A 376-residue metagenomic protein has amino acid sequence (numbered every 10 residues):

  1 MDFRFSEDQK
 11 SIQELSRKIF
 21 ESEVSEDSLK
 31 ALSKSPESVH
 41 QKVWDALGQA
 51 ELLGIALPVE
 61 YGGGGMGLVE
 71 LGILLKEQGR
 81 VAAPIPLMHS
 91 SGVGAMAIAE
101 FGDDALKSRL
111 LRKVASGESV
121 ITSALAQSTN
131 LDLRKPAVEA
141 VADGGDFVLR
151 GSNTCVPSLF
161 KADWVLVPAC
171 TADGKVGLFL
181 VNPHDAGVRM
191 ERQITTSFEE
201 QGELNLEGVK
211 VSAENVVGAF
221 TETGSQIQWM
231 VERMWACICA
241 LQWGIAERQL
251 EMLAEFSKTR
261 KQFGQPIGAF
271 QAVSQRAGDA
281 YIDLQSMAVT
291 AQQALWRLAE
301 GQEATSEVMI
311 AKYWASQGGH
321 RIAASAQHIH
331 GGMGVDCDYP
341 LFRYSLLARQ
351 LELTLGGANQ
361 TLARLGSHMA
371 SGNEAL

Functional and structural regions predicted by a protein language model:
D2, Q13-R17, S28, V69 (+3 more regions): Glycine-rich phosphate/cofactor-binding loops in nucleotide/flavin-utilizing enzymes
D2-D8, I12, L52, R80 (+2 more regions): Glycine-rich beta->alpha junctions and the first turn(s) of the following alpha-helix
S28-S35, A254, K258-Q265, Y281-W314 (+2 more regions): C-terminal helix-coil-helix/basic helical segment that borders enzyme active sites and/or dimer interfaces and provides
G48-S108, R112-S116, P157-W164: Internal helix-loop-helix
G65-L75, D132-P136, N205, K210-V211 (+1 more regions): Structural signature of FAD isoalloxazine-binding scaffolds in flavoprotein oxidoreductases
G117-S128: A short, Trp-centered hydrophobic/proline-enriched beta-strand micro-motif
A124, R150-R189: A short core secondary-structure module
V138-V141: A structural signal for short hydrophobic beta-strand segments in well-ordered beta-sheet cores
